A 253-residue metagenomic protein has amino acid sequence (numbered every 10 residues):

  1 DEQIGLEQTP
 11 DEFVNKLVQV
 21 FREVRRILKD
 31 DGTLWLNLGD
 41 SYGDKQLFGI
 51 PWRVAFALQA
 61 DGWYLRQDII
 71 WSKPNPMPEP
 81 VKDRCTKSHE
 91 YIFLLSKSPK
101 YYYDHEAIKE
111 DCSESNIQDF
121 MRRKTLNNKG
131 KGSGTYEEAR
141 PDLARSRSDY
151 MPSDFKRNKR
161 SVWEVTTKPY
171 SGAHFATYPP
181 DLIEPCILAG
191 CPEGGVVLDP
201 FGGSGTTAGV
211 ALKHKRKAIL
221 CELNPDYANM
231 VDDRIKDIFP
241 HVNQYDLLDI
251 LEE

Functional and structural regions predicted by a protein language model:
D1-I238, L247: Core catalytic lobe of class I
V242-E253: Acidic, low-complexity intrinsically disordered tails
